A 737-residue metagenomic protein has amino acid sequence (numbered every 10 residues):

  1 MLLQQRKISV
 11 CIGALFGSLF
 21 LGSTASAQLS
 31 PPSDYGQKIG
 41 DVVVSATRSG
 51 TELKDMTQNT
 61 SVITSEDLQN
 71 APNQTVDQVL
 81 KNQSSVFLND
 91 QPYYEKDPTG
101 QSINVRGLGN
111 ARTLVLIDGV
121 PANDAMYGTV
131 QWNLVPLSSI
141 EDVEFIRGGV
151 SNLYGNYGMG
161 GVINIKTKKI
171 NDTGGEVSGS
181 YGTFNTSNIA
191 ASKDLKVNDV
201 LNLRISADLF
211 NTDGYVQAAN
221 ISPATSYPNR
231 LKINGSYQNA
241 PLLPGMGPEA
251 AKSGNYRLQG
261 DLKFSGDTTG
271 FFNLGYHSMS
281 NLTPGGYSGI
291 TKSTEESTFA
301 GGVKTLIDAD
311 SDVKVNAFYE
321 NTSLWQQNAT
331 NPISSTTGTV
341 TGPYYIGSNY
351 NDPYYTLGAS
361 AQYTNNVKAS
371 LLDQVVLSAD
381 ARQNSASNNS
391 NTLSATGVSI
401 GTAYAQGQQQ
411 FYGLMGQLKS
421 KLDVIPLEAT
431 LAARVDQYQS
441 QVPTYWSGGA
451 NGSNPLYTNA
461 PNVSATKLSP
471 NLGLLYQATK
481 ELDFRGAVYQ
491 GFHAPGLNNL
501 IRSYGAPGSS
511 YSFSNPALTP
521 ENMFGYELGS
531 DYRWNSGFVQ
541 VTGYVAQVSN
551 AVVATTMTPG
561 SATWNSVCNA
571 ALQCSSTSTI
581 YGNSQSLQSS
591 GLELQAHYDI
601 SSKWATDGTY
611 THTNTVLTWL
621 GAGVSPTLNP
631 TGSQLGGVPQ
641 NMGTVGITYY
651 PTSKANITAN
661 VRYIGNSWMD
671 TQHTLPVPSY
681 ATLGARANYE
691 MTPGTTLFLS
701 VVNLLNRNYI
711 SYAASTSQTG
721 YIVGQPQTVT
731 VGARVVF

Functional and structural regions predicted by a protein language model:
L2, R6, C11-G13, Q28 (+7 more regions): Conserved C-terminal beta-signal and adjacent last beta-strands/turns of outer-membrane beta-barrel proteins
D34, D77-V120: Extracytoplasmic beta-strand/coil segments of soluble accessory domains associated with Gram-negative outer-membrane
I103, V120-R147: Short acidic/polar hinge/loop motifs at secondary-structure boundaries that mediate gating or recognition
T183-T212, Q217, I221-S280, E295-D308 (+3 more regions): Transmembrane beta-barrel wall of Gram-negative outer-membrane proteins
D261-H277, E295-S453, N459, S464 (+6 more regions): Face-selective signature of the C-terminal outer-membrane beta-barrel domain
S280, S323-W325, Q383-T392, Q437-S453 (+7 more regions): Surface-exposed extracellular loop regions of Gram-negative outer-membrane beta-barrel proteins, predominantly
T356-Q362, G407-M415, F513-T519, G525 (+3 more regions): Outer membrane beta-barrel strand-and-loop segments of large Gram-negative receptors, especially TonB-dependent
K421-A429, Q437-Y438, Y544-Q547, V567 (+1 more regions): Gram-negative outer-membrane beta-barrel transporters
